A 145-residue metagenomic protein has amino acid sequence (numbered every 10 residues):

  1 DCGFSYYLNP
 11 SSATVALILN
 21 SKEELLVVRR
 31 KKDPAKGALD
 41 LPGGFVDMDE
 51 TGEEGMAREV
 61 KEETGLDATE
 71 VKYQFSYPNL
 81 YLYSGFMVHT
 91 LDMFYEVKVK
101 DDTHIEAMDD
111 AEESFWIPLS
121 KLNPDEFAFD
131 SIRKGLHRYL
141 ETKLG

Functional and structural regions predicted by a protein language model:
C2-L25, F45: Conserved N-terminal beta-strand and adjoining loop/helix that marks the start of the Nudix/MutT-like hydrolase domain
L8-P10, G85-L91, M108-A111: A generic structural micro-feature
T14, E23, L91-M93, E112: Change "...and in nucleic-acid phosphodiester-cleaving endonucleases..." to "...and in nucleic-acid processing enzymes
I18, E96-K98, W116-P118: Short, well-ordered beta-strand micro-motif
N20-E62: Conserved Nudix-box catalytic region and its N-terminal flanking loop in Nudix hydrolases and closely related
D67-S76: A short coil-to-beta-strand element that immediately follows conserved catalytic motifs
Y77-T103: Active-site-adjacent beta-strand/loop module that shapes the phosphate/pyrophosphate-binding cleft
E106-L136: NUDIX/MutT-family hydrolases
